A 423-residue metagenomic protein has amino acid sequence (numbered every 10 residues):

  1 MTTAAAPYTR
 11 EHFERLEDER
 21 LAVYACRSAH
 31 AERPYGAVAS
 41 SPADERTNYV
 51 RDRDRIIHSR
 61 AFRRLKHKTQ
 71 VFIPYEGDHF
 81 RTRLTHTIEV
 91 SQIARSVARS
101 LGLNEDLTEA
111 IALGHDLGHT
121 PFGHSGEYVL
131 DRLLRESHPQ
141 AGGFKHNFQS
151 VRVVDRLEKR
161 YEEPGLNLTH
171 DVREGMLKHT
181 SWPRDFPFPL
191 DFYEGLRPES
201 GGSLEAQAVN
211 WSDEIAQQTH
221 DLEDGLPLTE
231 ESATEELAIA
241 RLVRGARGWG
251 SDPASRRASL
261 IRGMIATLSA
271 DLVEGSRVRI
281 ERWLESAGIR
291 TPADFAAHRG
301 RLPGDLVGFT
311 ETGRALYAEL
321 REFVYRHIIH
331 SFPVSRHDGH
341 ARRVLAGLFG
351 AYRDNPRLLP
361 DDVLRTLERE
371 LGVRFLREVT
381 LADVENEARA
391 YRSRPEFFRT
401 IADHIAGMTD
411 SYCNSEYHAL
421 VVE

Functional and structural regions predicted by a protein language model:
M1-T87, S91-V97, G143, N147-Q149 (+1 more regions): Histidine-centered, transition-metal-coordinating active-site segments
H79, R95-L107, P139: Short pre-active-site segment immediately N-terminal to the catalytic Zn-binding motif
H86-E89, A110, L130: Active/ligand-binding-proximal structured segments within catalytic/core domains that scaffold catalytic residues
N104-E109, G202-L204: Short hydrophobic "helix-edge" motifs at membrane interfaces and signal-peptide entry regions
T108-L113, N210: Short alpha-helical catalytic segment bearing the HExxH-like zincin motif of zinc-dependent metalloproteases
G114, G118-H119, A216: Short active-site segment of divalent metal-dependent hydrolases/proteases that encodes the spacing between
G123-E136: A glycine- and small-aliphatic-rich helix-loop capping segment at beta-alpha/alpha-beta transitions that lines
E136-G143: Aromatic/His-enriched, Gly/Pro-containing loop or helix-boundary segments that lie immediately adjacent to catalytic
